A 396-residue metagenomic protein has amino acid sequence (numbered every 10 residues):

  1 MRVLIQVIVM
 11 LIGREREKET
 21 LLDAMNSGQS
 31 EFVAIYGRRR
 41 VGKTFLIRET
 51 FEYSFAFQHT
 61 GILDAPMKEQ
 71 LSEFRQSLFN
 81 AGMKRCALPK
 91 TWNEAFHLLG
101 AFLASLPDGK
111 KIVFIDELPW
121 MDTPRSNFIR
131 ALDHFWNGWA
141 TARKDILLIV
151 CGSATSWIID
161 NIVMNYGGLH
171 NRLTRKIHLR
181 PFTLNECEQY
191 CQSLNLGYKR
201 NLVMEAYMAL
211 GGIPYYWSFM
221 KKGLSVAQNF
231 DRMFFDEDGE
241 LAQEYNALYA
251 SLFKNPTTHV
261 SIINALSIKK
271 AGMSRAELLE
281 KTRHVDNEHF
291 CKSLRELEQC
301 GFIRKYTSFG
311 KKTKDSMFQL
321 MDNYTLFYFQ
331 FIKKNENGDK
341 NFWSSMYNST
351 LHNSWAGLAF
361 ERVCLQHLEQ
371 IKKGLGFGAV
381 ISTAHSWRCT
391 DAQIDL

Functional and structural regions predicted by a protein language model:
M1-S345, T350: Phosphate-binding site recognition
F309, S316-L396: A cross-kingdom feature that marks ATP-driven nucleic-acid transaction machinery
